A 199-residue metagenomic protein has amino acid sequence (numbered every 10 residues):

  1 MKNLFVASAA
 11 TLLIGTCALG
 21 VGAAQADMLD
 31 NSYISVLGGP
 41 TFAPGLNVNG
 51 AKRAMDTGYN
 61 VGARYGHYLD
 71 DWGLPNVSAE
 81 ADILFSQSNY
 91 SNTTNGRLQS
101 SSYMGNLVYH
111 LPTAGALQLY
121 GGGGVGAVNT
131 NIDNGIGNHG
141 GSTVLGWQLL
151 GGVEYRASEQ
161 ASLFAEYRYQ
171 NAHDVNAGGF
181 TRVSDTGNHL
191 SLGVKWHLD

Functional and structural regions predicted by a protein language model:
M1-D30, D199: Cleavable N-terminal export/targeting peptides
A26-G105, S162, A172: Glycine- and aromatic-enriched membrane insertion/assembly motifs of diderm outer-membrane and organelle channel
L29, D70-L74, P112-A116, R156-Q160 (+1 more regions): Outer-membrane beta-barrel channels and translocator barrels
S35, D185-D199: Outer-membrane beta-barrel "beta-signal"
L46-K52, Y90-R97, T130-L145, V175-R182: Outer-membrane beta-barrel translocator domains and adjoining extracellular loop/strand segments of Gram-negative
N60, S100-M104, G146-Q148, D185-S191: Transmembrane beta-barrel architecture of outer membranes
R64-L69, V108-H110, G152-E154, K195-H197: Transmembrane beta-barrel domains of outer membrane proteins
N95-G123: Helix-adjacent hinge/juxtasegments
